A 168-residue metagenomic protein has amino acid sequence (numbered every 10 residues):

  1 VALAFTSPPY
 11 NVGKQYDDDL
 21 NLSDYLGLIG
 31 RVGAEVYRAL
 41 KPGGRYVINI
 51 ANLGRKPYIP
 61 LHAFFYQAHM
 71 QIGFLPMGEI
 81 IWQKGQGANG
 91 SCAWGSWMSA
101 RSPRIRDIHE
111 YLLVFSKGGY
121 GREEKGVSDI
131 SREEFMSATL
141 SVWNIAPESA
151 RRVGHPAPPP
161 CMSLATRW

Functional and structural regions predicted by a protein language model:
V1-W168: Core catalytic lobe of class I
